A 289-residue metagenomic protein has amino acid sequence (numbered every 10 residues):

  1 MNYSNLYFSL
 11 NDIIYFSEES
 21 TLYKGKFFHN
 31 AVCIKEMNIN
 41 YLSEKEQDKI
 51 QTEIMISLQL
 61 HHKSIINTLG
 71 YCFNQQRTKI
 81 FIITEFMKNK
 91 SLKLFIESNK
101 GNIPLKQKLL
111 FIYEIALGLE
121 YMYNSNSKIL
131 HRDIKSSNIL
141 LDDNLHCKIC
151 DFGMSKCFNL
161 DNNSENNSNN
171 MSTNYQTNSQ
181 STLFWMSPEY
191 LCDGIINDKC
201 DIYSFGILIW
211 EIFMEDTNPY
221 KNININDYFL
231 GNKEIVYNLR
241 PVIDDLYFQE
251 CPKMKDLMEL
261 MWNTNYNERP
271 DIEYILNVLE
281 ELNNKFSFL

Functional and structural regions predicted by a protein language model:
T21-I39: Glycine-rich ATP phosphate-binding loop
I50-M55: Regulatory alphaC helix of protein kinase catalytic domains
N67-I80: Short beta-strand micro-motifs within the conserved protein kinase catalytic domain, predominantly in the N-lobe
R77-S91: Conserved short submotifs of the Hanks-type protein kinase catalytic core that shape the nucleotide-binding pocket
Y123-L141: Catalytic-loop of the protein kinase fold
D201: Conserved catalytic-loop aspartate of Hanks-type protein kinases
